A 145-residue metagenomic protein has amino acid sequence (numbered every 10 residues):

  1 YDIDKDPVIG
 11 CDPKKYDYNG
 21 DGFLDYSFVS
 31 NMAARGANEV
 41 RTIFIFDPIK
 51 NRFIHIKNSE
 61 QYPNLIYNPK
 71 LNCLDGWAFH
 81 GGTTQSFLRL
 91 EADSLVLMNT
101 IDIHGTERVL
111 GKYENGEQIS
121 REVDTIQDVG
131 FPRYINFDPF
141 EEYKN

Functional and structural regions predicted by a protein language model:
Y1-D12, S59-K70, G82: Repeat-based blade/solenoid architectures
Y1-I3, K57-S59, N99-I101, E122: Short hydrophobic alpha-helix segments
V8-K14, N19-G22: Short HxH-centered metal-ligating active-site micro-motif
Y18-N31, N72-D75: Acidic/hydrophobic-patterned starts of short beta strands in beta-sheet-rich repeat architectures
M32-R35, K57-Y62: Eukaryote-skewed repeat-based solenoidal scaffolds used as protein-protein interaction platforms, primarily
R35-E39, H80-G82: Short, solvent-exposed loop/turn segments at conserved positions within beta-propeller repeat blades
A37-H55, F87-A92: Beta-propeller blade repeat segments, especially FG-GAP/WD-type strand-to-loop junctions in 6- to 7-bladed propeller
L71-N145: Acidic, small-residue rich beta-repeat scaffolds with periodic aromatic anchors
